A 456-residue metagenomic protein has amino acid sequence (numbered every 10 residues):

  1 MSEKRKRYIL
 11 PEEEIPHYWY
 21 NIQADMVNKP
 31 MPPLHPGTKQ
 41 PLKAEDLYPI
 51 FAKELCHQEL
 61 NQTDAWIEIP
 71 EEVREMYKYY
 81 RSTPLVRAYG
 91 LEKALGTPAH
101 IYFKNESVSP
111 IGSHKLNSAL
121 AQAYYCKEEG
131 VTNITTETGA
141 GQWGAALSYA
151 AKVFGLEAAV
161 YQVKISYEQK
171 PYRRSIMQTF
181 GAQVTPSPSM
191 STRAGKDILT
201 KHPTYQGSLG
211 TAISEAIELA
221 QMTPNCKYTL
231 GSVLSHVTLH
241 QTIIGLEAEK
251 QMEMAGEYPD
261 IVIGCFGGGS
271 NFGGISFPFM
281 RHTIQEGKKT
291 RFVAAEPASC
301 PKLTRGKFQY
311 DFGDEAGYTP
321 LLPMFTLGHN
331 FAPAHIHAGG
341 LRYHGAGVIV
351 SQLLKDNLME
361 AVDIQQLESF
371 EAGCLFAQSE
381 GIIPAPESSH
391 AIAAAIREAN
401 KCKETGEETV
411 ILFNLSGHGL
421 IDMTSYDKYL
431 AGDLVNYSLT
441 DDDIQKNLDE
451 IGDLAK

Functional and structural regions predicted by a protein language model:
E3-R5, I243, G406, F413-I444: Glycine/aspartate-rich loop-and-adjacent alpha/beta segment that forms the canonical ThDP
E3-V131: Positively charged, low-complexity intrinsically disordered leader regions
E68, I198-H236, I244, G256 (+4 more regions): Active-site/ligand-binding loops adjacent to catalytic centers
N105-L116, I134-W143, L234-V237, I263-G268 (+4 more regions): Active-site nucleophile and cofactor-binding loops and adjacent substrate-binding regions of central metabolic enzymes
S118, C126-I165, Y258-F272, F292 (+2 more regions): A short, small-residue-rich loop immediately preceding and capping a beta-strand
A121-V131, A145-E157, Q178-T179, S276-E286 (+1 more regions): Alpha-helix C-terminal capping segments
W143-Q206, K302-E315, M423-A431: Active-site-proximal loop->helix
